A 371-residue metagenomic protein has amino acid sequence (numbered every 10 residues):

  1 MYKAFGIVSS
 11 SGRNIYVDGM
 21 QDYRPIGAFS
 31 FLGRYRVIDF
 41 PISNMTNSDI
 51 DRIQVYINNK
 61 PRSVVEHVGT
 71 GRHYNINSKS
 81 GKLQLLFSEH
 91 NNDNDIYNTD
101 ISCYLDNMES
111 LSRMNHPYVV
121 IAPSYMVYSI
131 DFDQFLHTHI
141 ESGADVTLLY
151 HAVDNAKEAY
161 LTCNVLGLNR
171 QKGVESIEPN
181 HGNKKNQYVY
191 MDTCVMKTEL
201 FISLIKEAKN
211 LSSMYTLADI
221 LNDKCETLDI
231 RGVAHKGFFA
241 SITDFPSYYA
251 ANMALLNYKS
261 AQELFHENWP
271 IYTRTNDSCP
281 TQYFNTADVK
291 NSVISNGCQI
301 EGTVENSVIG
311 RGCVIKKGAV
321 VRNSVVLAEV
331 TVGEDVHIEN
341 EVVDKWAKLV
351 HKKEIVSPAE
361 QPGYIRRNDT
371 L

Functional and structural regions predicted by a protein language model:
M1-A254, I365: Unchanged
M1-S10, E199, K209-L371: Left-handed beta-helix
